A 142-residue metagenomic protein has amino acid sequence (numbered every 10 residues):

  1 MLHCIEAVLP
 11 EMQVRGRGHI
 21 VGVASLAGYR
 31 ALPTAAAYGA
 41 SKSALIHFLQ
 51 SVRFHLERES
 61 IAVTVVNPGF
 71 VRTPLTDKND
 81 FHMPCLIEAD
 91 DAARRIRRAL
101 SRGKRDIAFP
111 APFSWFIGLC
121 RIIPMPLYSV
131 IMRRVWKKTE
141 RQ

Functional and structural regions predicted by a protein language model:
I5, S41: Active-site helix of classical SDR
A7-G16: A short helix-coil junction within the Rossmann-fold of NAD(P)-dependent oxidoreductases
V21, V63-V66, T76, I96: Hydrophobic structural elements of the Rossmann-like NAD(P)H-binding subdomain that define the short-chain
S25: Residue(s) in the substrate-gating loop at a strand-loop-helix junction that position the organic substrate next
R30, S51-A62: Active-site-adjacent segment of SDR/Rossmann-fold oxidoreductases
L32-A36: Active-site loop immediately N-terminal to the catalytic Tyr-X3-Lys motif of short-chain dehydrogenase/reductase
V65, F81-F116: C-terminal helical subdomain
P68-K78, H82: Short, flexible catalytic-loop segment of classical short-chain dehydrogenase/reductase
